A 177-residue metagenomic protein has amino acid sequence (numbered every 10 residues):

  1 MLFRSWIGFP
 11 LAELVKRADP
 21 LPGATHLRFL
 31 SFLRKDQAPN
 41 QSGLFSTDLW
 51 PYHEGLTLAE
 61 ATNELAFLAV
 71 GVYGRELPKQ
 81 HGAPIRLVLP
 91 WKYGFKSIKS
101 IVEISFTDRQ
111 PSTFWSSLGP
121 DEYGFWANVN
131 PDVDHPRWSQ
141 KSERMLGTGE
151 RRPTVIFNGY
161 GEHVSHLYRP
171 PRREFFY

Functional and structural regions predicted by a protein language model:
M1-Y177: Structured, non-membrane catalytic/scaffold regions adjacent to prosthetic-group chemistry
